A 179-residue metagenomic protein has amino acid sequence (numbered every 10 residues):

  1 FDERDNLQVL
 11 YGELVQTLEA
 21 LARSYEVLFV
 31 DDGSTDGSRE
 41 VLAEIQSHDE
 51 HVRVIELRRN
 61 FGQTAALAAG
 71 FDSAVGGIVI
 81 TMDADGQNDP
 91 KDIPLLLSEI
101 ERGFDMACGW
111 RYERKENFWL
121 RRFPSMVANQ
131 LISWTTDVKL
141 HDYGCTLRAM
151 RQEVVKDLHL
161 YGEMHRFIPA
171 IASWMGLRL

Functional and structural regions predicted by a protein language model:
F1-E3, L7-L10, T17: A conserved hydrophobic helix/loop-capping motif in glycosyltransferases and polysaccharide synthases
D5-V9, D36-I45: Acidic helix N-cap motif at the loop->helix transition within catalytic regions of sugar-transfer enzymes
G12-S24: Short, acidic, metal-binding catalytic loop of nucleotide-sugar glycosyltransferases
R23-G33, I55-L57: Short beta-strand/loop segment that forms part of the nucleotide-sugar
D31-E40, G86-Q87: A conserved acidic beta->alpha catalytic loop
E44, R53-R59, Q63-S73, I78 (+1 more regions): Acceptor/aglycone-binding surface of glycosyltransferases and processive sugar-polymer synthases
